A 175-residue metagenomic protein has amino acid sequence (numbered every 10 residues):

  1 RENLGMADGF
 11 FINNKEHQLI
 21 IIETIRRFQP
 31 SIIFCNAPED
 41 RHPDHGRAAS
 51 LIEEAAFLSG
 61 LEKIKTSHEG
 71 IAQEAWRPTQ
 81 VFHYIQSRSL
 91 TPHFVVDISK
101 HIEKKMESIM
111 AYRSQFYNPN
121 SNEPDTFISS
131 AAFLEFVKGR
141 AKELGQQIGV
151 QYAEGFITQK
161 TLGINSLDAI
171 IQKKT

Functional and structural regions predicted by a protein language model:
R1-G9: A conserved beta-strand->alpha-helix junction
I12-T175: Metal-dependent de-N-acetylase/amidase catalytic core
